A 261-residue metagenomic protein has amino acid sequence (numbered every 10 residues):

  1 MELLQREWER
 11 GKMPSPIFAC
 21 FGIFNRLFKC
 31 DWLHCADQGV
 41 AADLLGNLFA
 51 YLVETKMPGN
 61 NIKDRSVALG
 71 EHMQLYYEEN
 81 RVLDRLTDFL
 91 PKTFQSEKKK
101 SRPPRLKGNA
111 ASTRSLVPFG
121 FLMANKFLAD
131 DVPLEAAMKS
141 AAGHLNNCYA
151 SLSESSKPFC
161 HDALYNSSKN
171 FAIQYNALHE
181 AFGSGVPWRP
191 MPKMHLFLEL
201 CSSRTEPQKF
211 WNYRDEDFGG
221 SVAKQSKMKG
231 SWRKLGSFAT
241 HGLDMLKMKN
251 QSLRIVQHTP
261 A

Functional and structural regions predicted by a protein language model:
M1-F127: Charged (Asp/Glu and Lys/Arg) segments that form or flank catalytic channels of large polymer- and nucleotide-handling
K98-K100, P104, G108, S112 (+1 more regions): Terminal interaction-prone segments of large eukaryotic proteins
